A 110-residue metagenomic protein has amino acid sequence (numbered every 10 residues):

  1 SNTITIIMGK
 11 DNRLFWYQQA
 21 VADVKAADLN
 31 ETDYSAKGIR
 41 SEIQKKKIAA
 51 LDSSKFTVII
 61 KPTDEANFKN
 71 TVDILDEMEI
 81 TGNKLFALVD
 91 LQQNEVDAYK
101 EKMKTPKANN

Functional and structural regions predicted by a protein language model:
S1-N110: Long, low-hydrophobicity, acidic/polar, solvent-exposed interaction domains
